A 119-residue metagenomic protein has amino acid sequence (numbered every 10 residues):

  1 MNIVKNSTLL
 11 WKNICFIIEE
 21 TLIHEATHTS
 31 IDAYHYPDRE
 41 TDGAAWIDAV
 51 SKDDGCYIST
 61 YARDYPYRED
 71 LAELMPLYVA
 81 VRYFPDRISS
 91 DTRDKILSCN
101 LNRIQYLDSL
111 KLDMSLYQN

Functional and structural regions predicted by a protein language model:
M1-E19: Active-site scaffold of zinc-dependent metalloenzymes
N6-L10, H24-T29, D53-D54: Mature, folded catalytic cores of secreted/periplasmic enzymes
N13-I17, T21, A62-Y67: Soluble non-cytosolic domains of exported or imported proteins
F16-H35, A72: Active-site recognition of the HExxH zinc-binding catalytic motif
S30-V50: A structural motif
A44-N119: Metalloprotease/metallohydrolase-associated module, dominated by Zn2+-dependent proteases
